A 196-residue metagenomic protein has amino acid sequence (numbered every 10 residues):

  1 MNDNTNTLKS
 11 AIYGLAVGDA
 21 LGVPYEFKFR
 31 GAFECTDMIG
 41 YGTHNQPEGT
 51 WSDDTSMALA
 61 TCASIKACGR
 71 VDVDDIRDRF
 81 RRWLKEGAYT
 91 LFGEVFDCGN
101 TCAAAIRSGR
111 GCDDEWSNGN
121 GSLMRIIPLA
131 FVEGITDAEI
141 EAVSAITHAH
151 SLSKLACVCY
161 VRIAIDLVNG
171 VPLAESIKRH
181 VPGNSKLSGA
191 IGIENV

Functional and structural regions predicted by a protein language model:
M1-V196: Structured, active/binding-site neighborhoods that engage oxygen-rich ligands
